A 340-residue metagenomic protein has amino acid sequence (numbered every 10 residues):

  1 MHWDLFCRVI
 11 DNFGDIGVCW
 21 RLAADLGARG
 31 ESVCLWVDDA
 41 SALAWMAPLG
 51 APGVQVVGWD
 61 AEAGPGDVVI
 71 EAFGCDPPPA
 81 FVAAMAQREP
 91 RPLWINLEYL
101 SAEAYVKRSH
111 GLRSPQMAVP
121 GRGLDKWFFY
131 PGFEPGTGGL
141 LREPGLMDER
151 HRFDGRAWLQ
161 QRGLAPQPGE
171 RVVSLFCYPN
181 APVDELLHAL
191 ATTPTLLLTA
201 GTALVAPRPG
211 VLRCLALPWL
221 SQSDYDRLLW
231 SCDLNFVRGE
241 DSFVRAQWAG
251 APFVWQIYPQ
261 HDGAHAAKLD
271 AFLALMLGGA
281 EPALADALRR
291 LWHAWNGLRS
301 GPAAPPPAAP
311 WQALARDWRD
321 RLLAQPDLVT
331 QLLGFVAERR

Functional and structural regions predicted by a protein language model:
M1-D4: Extreme N-terminal starter segment of soluble prokaryotic enzymes
F6-G123: Active-site and donor-binding regions of nucleotide-sugar-utilizing enzymes
G17, N180-H188: A conserved mid-protein helix/loop that constitutes part of the nucleotide-sugar donor-binding site
W20-A23, L220-K268: A donor-sugar binding/catalytic signature common to diverse glycosyltransferases and related nucleotide-sugar
C34, V57, I70, L93-I95 (+4 more regions): Hydrophobic/aromatic beta-strand patches that form the interior of the parallel beta-sheet core in alpha/beta enzyme
E98-A181: A nucleotide-sugar donor-handling region in carbohydrate enzymes
A191-P218: Catalytic donor nucleotide-activated moiety binding site of glycosyltransferases and closely related
G278-R340: C-terminal amphipathic helix plus adjacent low-complexity, charged tail appended to glycosyltransferase catalytic
